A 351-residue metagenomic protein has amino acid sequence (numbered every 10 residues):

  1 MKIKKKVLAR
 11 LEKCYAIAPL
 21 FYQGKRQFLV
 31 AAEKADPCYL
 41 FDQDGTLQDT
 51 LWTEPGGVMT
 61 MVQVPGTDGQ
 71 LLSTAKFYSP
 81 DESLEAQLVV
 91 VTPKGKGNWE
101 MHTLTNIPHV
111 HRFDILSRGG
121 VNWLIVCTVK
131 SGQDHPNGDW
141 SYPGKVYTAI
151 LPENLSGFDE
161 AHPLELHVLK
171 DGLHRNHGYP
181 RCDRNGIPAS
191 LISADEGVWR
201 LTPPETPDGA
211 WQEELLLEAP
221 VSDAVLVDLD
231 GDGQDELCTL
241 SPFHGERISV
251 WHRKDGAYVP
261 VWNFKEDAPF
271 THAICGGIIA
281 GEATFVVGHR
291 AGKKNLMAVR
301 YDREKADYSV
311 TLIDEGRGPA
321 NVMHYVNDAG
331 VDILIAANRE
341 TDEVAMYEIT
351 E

Functional and structural regions predicted by a protein language model:
M1-E351: Beta-propeller-forming repeat regions
